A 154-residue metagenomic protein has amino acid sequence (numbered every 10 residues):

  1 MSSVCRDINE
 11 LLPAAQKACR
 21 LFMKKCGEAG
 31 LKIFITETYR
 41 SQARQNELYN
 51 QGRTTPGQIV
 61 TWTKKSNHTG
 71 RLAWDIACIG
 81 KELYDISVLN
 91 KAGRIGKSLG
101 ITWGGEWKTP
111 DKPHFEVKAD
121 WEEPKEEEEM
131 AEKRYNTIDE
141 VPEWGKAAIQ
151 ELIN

Functional and structural regions predicted by a protein language model:
M1-F34: Active-site acidic/histidine clusters and adjacent loop/turn architecture that either coordinate catalytic ions
V4-P13, C78-D85, T137: Second-shell loop/turn segments in exported
A15-A18, F22, R44, V88 (+2 more regions): Stable alpha-helical elements in mature extracytoplasmic
A18-L31, K91-I101, E151: Generic non-transmembrane alpha-helical segments
M23-T55: Extended, low-complexity, intrinsically disordered C-terminal regulatory tails of eukaryotic serine/threonine kinases
E37-T38, T109-F115, N136-P142: A glycine-rich, coil/turn loop motif that links secondary-structure elements
T55, T61-E129: Catalytic cores and adjacent binding grooves of peptidoglycan-active enzymes
E129-N154: N-terminal propeptides
